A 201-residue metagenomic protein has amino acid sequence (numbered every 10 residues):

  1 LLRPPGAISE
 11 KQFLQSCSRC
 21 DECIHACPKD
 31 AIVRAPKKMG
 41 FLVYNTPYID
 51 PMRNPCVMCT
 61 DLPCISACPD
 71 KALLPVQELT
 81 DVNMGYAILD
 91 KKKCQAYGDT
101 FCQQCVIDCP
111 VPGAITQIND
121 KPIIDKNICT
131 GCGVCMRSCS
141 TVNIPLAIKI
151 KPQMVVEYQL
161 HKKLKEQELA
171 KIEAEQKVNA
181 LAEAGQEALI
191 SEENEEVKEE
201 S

Functional and structural regions predicted by a protein language model:
L1-S16, R34-S201: Flanking helices and flexible, charged tails adjoining ferredoxin-like Fe-S electron-transfer domains in multi-subunit
Q15-H25: Mature N-terminal segment immediately following signal peptide/propeptide cleavage in secreted/periplasmic
